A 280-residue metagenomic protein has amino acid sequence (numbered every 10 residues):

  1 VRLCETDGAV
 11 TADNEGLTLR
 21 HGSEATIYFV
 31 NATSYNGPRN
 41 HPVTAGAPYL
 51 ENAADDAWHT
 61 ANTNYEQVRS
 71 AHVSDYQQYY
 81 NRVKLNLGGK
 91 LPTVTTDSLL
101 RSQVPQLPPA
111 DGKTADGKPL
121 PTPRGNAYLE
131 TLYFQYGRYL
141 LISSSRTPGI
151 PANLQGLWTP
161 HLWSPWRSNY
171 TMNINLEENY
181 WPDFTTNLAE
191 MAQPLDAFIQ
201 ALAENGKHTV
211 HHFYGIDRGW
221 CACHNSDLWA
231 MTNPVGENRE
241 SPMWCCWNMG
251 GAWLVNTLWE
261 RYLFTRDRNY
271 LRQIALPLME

Functional and structural regions predicted by a protein language model:
V1-Y170, L188-H211: Acidic/polar, glycine-enriched structural segments that form the non-catalytic walls/loops of the carbohydrate-binding
G22-T26, Y136, L176-E177, W244 (+1 more regions): Extracellular structured ligand-interaction cores
R138, E260-L263: Residue-level recognition of tetratricopeptide repeat
S145-I174, W181-N256, Y262, N269-I274 (+1 more regions): Helix-terminus loop motifs that line ligand-binding clefts
